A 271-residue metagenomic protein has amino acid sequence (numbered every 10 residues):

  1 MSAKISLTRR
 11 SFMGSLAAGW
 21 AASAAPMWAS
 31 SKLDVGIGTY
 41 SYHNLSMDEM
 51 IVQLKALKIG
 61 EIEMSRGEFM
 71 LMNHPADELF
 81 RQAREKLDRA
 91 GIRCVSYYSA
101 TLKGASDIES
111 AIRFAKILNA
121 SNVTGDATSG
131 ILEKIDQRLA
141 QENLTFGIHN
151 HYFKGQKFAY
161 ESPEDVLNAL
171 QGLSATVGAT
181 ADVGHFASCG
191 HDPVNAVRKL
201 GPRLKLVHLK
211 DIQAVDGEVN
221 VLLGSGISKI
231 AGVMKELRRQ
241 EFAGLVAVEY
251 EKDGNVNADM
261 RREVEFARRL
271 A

Functional and structural regions predicted by a protein language model:
S2-L7, F12-D34, T39, H43-G60 (+3 more regions): Histidine-acidic metal/acid-base catalytic patches
A17, A21-P26, D48-I51, K86 (+3 more regions): Active-site acidic/histidine proton-transfer and metal-coordination neighborhood in alpha/beta enzyme cores
Y40, M72-N73, T101, T124-G125 (+2 more regions): A generic secondary-structure micro-motif detector that highlights 1-2 residue hydrophobic/ambivalent hotspots embedded
S41-H43, R66-E68, A100-K103, S129 (+4 more regions): Active-site-proximal loop/turn and secondary-structure-junction residues that shape catalytic pockets, frequently
E63, S96, T124, G147 (+2 more regions): Conserved beta-strand positions in the central sheet of alpha/beta enzyme cores
M64-Q82: Glycine-rich, proline-tolerant flexible connector loops at the mouths of alpha/beta enzymes
E68-M72, K154-K157, V215-N220: A short acidic, helix-capping loop that chelates divalent metal ions and anchors anionic groups
N73-D77, S106-I108, N257-A258: Metal-dependent catalytic neighborhoods of phosphoester/phosphodiester hydrolases
